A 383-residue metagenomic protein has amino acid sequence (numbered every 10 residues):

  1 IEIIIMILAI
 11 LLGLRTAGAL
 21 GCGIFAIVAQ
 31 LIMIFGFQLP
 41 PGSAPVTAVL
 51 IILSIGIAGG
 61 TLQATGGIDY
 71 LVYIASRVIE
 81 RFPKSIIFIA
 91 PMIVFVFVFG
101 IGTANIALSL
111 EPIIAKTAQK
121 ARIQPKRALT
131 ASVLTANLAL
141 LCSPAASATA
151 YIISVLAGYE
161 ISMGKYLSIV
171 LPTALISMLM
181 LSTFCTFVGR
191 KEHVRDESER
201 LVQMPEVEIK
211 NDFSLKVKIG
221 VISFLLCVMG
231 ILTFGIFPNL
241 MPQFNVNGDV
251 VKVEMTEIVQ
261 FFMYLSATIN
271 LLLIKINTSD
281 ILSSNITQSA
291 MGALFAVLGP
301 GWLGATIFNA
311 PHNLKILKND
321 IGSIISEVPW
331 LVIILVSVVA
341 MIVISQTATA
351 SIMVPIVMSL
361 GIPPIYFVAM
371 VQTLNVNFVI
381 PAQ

Functional and structural regions predicted by a protein language model:
I1-I57, T183, F187, E192-F308: Hydrophobic transmembrane alpha-helices of multi-pass small-molecule transporters
L8, L14, I24-L31, L39-I123 (+3 more regions): Membrane-embedded alpha-helical segments and adjacent helix-loop junctions characteristic of multi-pass solute
A9, G59, V94-F97, A139 (+3 more regions): Alpha-helical transmembrane segments of multipass membrane proteins
A64, S109-L110, C185-D196, I380-Q383: Membrane-water interface of transmembrane alpha-helices
L108-S109, L140-L141, S168-I169, S351 (+1 more regions): Hydrophobic alpha-helical transmembrane segments of integral membrane proteins, especially lipid-exposed positions
A115-I219, P363-M370: Membrane-core helix-loop-helix motifs of multi-pass transport proteins
S154-G158, P242-V251, I316-S323: Membrane-interfacial helical/loop segments at transmembrane boundaries in membrane proteins
G361-Q383: C-terminal hydrophobic structural anchor segments that stabilize assembly/packing rather than catalytic chemistry
